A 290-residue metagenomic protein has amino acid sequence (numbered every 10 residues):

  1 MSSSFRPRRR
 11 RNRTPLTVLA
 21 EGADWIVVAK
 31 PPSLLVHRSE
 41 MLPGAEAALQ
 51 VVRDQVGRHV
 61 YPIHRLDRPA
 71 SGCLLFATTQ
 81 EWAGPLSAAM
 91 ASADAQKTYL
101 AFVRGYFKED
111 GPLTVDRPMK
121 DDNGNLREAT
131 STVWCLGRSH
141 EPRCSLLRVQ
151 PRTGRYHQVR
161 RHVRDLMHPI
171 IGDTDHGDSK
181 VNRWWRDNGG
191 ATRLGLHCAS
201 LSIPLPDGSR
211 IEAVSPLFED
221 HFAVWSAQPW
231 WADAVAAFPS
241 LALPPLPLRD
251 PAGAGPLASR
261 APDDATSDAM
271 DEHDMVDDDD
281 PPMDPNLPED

Functional and structural regions predicted by a protein language model:
M1-D24, P31-V36, R164-D290: Pseudouridine synthases involved in rRNA/tRNA modification
A29, L75, A101, V133 (+2 more regions): Residue-level signal for inorganic ion chemistry
G44-V56, G111-D116, K120: Internal amphipathic helical hairpin motif
R58-S92: Glycine/acidic-rich beta-strand-loop module
R65, N123-N125, G190-R193: Short Gly/Pro-enriched turn/cap motifs at secondary-structure boundaries
Q80-D121, L136-G137: N-terminal accessory regions of nucleic-acid-interacting proteins
L147-V149: Short histidine-centered loop motifs in beta-beta connectors
R155-R164: Short beta-strand segments enriched for Tyr within beta-sheet-rich domains, predominantly fibronectin type III
